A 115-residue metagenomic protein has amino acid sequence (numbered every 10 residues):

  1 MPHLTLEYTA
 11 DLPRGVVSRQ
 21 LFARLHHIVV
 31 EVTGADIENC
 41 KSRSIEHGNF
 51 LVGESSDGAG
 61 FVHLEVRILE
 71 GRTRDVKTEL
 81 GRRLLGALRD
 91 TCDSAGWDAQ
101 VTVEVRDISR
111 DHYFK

Functional and structural regions predicted by a protein language model:
M1-K115: A domain-level signal for the structural core that forms small-molecule/cofactor-binding pockets and catalytic centers
